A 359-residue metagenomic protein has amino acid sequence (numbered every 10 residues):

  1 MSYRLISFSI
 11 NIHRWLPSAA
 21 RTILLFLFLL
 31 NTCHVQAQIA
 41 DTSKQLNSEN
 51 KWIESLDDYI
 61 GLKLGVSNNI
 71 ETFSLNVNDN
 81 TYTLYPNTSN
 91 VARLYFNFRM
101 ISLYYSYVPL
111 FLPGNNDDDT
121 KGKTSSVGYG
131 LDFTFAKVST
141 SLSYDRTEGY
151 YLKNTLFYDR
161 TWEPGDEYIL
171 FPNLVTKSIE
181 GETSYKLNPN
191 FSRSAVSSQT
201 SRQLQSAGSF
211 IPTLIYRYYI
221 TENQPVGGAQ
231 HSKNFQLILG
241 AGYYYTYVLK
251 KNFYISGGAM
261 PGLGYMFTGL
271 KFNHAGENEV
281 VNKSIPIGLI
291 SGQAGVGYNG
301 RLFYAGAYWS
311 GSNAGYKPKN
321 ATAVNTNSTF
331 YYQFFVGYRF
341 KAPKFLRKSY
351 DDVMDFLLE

Functional and structural regions predicted by a protein language model:
M1-W52, F253-I255, V336-F340, E359: Bacterial Sec-dependent N-terminal signal peptides
L56-L62, N90, R99-I101, V127 (+6 more regions): Outer-envelope beta-barrel architecture signal
L64, A92-F98, Y129-F135, G181-L187 (+6 more regions): Residues on the lipid-exposed face of transmembrane beta-strands in outer-membrane beta-barrel proteins
V66-S74, F98-S102, Y107-P113, F135-K137 (+7 more regions): Transmembrane beta-strands of outer-membrane beta-barrel pores
T72-N80, Y107, P113-K121, K153-D159 (+5 more regions): Outer-membrane beta-barrel translocator domains and adjoining extracellular loop/strand segments of Gram-negative
Y82-P86, D117-K123, L170-V175, A229-F235 (+2 more regions): Replace "Gram-negative outer membrane beta-barrel proteins" with "bacterial and organellar outer membrane beta-barrel
G128-K233, S310, E359: Outer-membrane pore/translocation modules
G181-T183, S328-E359: Outer-membrane beta-barrel "beta-signal"
